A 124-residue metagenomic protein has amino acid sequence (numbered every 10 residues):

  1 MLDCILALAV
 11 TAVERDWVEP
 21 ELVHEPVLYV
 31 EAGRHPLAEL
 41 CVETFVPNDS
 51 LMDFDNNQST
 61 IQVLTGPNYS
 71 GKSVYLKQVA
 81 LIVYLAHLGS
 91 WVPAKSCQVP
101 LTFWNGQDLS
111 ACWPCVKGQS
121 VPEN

Functional and structural regions predicted by a protein language model:
M1-S70, V74-L76, A80-W104: Alpha-helical coupling/stalk and coiled-coil linker elements that connect catalytic or binding modules and transmit
L37-L40, T65, G106-E123: Flexible beta-alpha connector loops of hexameric P-loop NTPases
